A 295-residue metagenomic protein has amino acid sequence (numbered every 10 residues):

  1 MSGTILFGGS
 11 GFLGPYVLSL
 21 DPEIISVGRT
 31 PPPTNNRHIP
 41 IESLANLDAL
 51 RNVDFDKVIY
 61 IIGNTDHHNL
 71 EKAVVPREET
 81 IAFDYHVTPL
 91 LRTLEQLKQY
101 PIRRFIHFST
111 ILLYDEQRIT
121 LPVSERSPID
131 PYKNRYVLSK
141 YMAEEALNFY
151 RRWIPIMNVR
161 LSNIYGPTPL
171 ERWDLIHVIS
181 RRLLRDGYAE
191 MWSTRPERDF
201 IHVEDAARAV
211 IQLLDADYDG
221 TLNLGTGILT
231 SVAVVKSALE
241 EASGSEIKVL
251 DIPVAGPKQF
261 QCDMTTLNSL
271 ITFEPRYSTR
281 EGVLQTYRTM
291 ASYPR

Functional and structural regions predicted by a protein language model:
G3-D21: N-terminal Rossmann NAD(P)H-binding glycine-rich loop of SDR-like oxidoreductase domains
F7, V27, V58-I62, F105-I111 (+1 more regions): SDR active-site strand-loop-helix element
V27-A49: Adenosine-cofactor binding site in Rossmann-like domains, unifying the SAM/SAH pocket of S-adenosylmethionine-dependent
I41-Y85: NAD(P)H-binding glycine-rich loop region in Rossmannoid oxidoreductase-like domains and their noncatalytic homologs
R77, I81-R92, D130, N134 (+1 more regions): Glycine-rich NAD(P)-binding loop of the Rossmann-fold in SDR/ketoreductase-type enzymes
L91-R135: Conserved Rossmann-fold NAD(P)-dependent oxidoreductase catalytic core, especially the SDR/UDP-sugar
Y141, E145-R198, V203, L239: NAD(P)-dependent short-chain dehydrogenase/reductase
D186-G187, M191-R295: C-terminal substrate-binding subdomain of Rossmann-fold SDR/epimerase-dehydratase oxidoreductases
